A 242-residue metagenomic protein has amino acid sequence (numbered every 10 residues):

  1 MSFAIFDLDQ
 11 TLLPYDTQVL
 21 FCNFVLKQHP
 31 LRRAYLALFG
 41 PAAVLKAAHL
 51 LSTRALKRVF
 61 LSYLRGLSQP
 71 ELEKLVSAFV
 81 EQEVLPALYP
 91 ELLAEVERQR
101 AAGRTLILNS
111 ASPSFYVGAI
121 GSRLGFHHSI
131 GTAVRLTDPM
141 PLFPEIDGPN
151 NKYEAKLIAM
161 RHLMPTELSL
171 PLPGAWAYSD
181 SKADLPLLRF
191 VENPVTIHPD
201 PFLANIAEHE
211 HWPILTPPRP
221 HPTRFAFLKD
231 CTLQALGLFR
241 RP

Functional and structural regions predicted by a protein language model:
M1, K74, E81-P242: C-terminal cap/substrate-recognition subdomain and adjoining C-terminal extension of metal-dependent phosphatase-like
M1-H49: Active-site neighborhood of HAD-like aspartate-dependent phosphohydrolases
L13, A48, L61-R65, G118 (+2 more regions): Amphipathic alpha-helical interaction elements
D16, L67, A155: Conserved active-site and cofactor/substrate-binding residues in soluble primary-metabolism enzymes
P41-R58, D138-I146, M160: N-terminal-biased segments
K46-R65, L236-P242: Low-complexity, charge- and small-residue-enriched intrinsically disordered regions
L56-P90: Metal-dependent phosphoesterase signature
